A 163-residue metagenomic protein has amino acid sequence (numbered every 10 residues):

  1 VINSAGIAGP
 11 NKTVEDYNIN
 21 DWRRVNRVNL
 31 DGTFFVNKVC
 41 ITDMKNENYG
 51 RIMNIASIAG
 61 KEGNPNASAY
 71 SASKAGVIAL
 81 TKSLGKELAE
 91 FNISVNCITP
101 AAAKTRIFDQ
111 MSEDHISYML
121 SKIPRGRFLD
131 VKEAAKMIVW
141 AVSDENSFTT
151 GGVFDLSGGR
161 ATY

Functional and structural regions predicted by a protein language model:
N11, E62, V139, T150-Y163: Short C-terminal tail/terminal secondary-structure segment of NAD(P)H-dependent dehydrogenase/reductase domains
K12-V14, D21-R23, F108, I116-M119: Substrate-binding pocket helix/loop in short-chain dehydrogenase/reductase
E15-F35, Y49, M53, V77 (+1 more regions): Catalytic Tyr-X3-Lys loop
N37, S73, T81: Active-site helix of classical SDR
T42, K86-E90: Alpha-helical segment proximal to the catalytic Tyr-Lys
S57: Residue(s) in the substrate-gating loop at a strand-loop-helix junction that position the organic substrate next
A89, S94, T149-G151: Short, small/polar-rich loop/turn modules that mediate ligand/substrate recognition or access, typified
I123-A134: A conserved structural motif in NAD(P)-dependent oxidoreductases
